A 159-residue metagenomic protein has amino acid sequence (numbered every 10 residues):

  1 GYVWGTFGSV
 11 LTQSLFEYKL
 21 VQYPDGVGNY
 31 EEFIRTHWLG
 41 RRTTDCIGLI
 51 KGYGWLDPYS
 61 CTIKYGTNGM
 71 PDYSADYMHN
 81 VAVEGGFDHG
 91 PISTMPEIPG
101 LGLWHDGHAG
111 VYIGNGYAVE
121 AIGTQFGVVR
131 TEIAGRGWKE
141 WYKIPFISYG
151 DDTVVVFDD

Functional and structural regions predicted by a protein language model:
G1-I63, D106-H108, V119-A121, V155-D158: N-terminal capping segments
R41, Y59-E97, D106-D159: Aromatic- and glycine-rich peptidoglycan recognition patches
P99-L101: Loop/turn positions that initiate beta-strands
